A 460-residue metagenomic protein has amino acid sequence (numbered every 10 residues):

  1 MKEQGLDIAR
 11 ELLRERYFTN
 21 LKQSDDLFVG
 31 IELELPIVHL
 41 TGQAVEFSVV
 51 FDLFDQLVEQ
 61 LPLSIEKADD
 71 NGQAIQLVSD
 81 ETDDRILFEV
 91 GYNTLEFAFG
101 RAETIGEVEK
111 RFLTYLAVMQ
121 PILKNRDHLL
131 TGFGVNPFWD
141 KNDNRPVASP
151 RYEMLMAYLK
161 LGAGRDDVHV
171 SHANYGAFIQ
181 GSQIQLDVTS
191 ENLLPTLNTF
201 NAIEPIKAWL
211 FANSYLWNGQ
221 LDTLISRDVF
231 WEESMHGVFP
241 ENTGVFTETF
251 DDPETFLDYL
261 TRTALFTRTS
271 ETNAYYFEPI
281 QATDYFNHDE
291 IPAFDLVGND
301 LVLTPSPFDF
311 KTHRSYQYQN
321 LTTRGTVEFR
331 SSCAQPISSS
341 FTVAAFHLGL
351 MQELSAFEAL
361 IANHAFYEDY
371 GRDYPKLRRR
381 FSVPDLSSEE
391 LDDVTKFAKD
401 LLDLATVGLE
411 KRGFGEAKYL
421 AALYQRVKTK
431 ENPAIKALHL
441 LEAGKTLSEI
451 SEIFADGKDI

Functional and structural regions predicted by a protein language model:
M1-H172, F178-Q180, N198, Q317 (+6 more regions): Terminal catalytic/cofactor-binding subdomain
K124-N125, L129-T322: Loop-rich catalytic cores of soluble enzymes, especially ATP-dependent carboxylate-amine ligases and other
E204, A208, M351-A356: Short amphipathic alpha-helical signal-transduction/dimerization elements
C333: Acidic/histidine-rich catalytic cores and adjacent linkers of DNA breakage/strand-transfer/modification proteins
